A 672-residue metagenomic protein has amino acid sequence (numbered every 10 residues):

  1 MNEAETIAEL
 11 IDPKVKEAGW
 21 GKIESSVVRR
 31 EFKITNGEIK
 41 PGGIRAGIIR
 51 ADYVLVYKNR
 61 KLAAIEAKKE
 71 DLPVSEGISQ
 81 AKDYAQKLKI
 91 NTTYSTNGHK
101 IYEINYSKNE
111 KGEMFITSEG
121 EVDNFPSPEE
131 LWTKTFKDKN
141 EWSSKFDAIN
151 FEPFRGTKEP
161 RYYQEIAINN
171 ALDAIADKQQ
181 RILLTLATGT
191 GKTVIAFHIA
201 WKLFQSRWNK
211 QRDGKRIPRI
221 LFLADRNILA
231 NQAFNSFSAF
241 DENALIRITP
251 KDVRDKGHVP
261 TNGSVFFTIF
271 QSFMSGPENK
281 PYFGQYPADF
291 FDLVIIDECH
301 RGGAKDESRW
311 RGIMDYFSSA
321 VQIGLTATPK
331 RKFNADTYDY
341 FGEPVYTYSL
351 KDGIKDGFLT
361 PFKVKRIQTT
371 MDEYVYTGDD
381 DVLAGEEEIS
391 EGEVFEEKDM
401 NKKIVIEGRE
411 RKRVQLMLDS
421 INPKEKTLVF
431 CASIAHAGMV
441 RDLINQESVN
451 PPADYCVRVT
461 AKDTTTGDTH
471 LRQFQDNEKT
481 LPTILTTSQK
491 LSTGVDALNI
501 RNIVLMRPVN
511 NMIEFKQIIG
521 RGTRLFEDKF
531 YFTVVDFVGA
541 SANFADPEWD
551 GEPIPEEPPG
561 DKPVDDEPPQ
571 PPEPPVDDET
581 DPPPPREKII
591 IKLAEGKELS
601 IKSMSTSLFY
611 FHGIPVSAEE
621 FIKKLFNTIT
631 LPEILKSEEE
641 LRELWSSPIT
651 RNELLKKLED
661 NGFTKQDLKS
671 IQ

Functional and structural regions predicted by a protein language model:
M1-R219, I228, Q232-N243, T261-V265 (+5 more regions): ATP-dependent helicase/translocase motor core
K22-V28, R219, F234, F240-R254 (+1 more regions): Conserved RecA-like helicase motor-core motifs
D71, S272, H300-R301, C456-D561: Conserved RecA-like P-loop NTPase helicase motor core
P153-T157, N170, E396-K412, L416 (+1 more regions): Long, largely alpha-helical accessory region at the distal end of helicase-like NTP-driven motors
A233, G276-N279, C299-W310, V495-L498: Conserved ATPase-coupling elements of RecA-like P-loop NTPase cores
S264, E393-T487: Conserved C-terminal RecA-like helicase domain
G284-I323: SF2 helicase catalytic motif II
A335-E425, R441: Interdomain helical connector at the RecA1-RecA2 junction of SF1/SF2 helicase-like NTPases
